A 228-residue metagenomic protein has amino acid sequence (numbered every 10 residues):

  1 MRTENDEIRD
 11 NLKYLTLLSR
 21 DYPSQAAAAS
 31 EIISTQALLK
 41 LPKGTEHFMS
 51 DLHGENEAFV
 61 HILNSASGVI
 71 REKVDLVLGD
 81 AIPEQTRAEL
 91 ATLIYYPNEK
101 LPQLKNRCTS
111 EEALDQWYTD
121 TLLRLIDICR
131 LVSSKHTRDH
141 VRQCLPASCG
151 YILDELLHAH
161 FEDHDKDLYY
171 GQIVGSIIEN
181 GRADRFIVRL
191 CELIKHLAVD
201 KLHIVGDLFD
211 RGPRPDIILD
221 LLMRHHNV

Functional and structural regions predicted by a protein language model:
M1-V228: Feature recognizes metal-dependent phosphohydrolase scaffolds
